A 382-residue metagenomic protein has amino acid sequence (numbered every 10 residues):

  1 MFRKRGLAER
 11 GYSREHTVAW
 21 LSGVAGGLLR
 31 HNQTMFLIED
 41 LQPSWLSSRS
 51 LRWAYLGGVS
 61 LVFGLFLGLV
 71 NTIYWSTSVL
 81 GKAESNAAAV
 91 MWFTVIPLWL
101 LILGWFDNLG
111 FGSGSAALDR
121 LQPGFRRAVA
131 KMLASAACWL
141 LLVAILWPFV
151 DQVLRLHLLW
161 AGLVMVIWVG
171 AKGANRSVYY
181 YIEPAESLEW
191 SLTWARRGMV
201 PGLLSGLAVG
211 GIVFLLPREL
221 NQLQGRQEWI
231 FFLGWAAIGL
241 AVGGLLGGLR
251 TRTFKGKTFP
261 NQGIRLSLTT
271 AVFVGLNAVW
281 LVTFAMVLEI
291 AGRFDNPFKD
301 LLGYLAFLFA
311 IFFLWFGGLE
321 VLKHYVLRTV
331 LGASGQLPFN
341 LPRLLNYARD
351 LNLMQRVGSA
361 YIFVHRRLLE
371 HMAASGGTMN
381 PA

Functional and structural regions predicted by a protein language model:
M1-A382: P-loop NTP-binding cores centered on the Walker
